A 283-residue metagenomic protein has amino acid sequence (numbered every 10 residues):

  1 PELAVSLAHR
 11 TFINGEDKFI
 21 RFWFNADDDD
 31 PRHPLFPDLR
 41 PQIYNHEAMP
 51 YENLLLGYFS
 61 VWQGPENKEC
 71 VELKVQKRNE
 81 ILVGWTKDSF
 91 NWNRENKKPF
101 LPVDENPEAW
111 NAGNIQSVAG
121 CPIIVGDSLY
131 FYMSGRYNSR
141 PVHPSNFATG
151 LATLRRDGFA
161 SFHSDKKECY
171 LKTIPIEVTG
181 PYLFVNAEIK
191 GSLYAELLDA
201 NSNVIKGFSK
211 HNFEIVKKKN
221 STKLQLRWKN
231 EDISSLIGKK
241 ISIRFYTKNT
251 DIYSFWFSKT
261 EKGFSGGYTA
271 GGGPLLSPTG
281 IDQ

Functional and structural regions predicted by a protein language model:
P1-Q283: Carbohydrate-active catalytic/glycan-binding domains of CAZyme proteins, especially the secreted or lumenal ectodomains
